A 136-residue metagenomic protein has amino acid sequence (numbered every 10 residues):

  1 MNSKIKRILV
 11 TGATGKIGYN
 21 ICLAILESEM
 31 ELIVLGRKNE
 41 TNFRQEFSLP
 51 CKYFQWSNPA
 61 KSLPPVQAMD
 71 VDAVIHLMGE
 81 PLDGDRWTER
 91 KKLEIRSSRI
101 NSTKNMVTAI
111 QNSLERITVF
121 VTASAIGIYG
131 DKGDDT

Functional and structural regions predicted by a protein language model:
R7, D72-A73, V119: Structural motif
I8-S28: N-terminal Rossmann NAD(P)H-binding glycine-rich loop of SDR-like oxidoreductase domains
T11, L35, L77-M78, F120-I126: SDR active-site strand-loop-helix element
L32: Short beta-strand element of Class I
L35-E40, S57: N-terminal Rossmann-fold cofactor-binding loop
N42-C51: Short, conserved SAM-binding/catalytic segment of Class I S-adenosyl-L-methionine-dependent methyltransferases
C51-N105: NAD(P)H-binding glycine-rich loop region in Rossmannoid oxidoreductase-like domains and their noncatalytic homologs
K92, K104-T136: Conserved Rossmann-fold NAD(P)-dependent oxidoreductase catalytic core, especially the SDR/UDP-sugar
